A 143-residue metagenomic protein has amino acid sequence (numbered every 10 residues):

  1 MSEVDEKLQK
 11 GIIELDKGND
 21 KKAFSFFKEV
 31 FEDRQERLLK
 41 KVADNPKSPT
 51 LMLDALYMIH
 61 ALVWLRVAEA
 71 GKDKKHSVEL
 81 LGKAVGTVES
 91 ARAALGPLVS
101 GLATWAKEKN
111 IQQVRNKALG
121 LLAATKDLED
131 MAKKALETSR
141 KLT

Functional and structural regions predicted by a protein language model:
S2-Q9, P49-A70, E108-K126: Amphipathic alpha-helical repeat scaffolds of TPR domains
E6-F26: Alpha-helical segment of the N-proximal tetratricopeptide repeat
L15, L65, E69-K72, H76: Hydrophobic/aromatic side-chain positions at a characteristic register within alpha-helices of tetratricopeptide repeats
E29-A55: Short, charge-rich amphipathic alpha-helical segments embedded in non-transmembrane helical bundles/solenoids
D33-K41, V88-A91, L95, L102 (+1 more regions): Alpha-helical junction/boundary sensor with strong preference for TPR arrays
